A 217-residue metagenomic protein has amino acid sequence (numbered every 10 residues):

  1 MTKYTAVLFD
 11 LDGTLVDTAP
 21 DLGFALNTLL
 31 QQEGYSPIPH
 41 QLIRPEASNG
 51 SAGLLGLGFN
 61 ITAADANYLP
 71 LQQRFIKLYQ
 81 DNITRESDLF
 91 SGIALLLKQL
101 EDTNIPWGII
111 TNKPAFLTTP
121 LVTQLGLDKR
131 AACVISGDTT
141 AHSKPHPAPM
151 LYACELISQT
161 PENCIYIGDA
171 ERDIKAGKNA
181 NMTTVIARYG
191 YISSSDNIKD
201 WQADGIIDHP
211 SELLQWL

Functional and structural regions predicted by a protein language model:
M1-T5, Q41, E101, A115 (+1 more regions): Asp-based, Mg2+/Mn2+-dependent phosphohydrolase catalytic module
T2-L95, E101-T103, P114-F116, L127: N-terminal helical cap/lid subdomain that shapes the substrate entry/recognition surface in HAD-like hydrolases
G13, S48-G50, G92, G108 (+4 more regions): Glycine-centered flexibility sites
L15, L89, W107-I110, H142 (+2 more regions): Conserved SAM-binding loop
L15, T84-R85, P106-W107, D138 (+1 more regions): A generic structural signal for short
L22, A47-S48, F75-I76, I110 (+3 more regions): Conserved short hydrophobic patches within well-ordered secondary structure
S36, P106, T183: Residue-level detector of anion-binding/catalytic polar loops
